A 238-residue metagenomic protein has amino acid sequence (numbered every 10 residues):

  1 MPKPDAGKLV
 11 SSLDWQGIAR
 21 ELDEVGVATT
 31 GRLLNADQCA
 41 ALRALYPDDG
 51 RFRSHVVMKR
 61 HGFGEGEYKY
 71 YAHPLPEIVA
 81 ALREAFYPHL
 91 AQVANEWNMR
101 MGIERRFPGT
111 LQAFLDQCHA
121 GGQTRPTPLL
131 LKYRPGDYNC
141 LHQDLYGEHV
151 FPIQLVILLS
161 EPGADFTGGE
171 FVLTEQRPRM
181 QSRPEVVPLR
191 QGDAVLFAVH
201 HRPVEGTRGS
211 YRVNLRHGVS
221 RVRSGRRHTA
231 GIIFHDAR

Functional and structural regions predicted by a protein language model:
M1-E24: Fe(II)/2-oxoglutarate
G17-F114: Non-heme Fe(II)/2-oxoglutarate
A28, Q123-P135: A short glycine-rich, His/Asp/Glu-containing loop-to-beta-strand
P128-L130, L155-I157, A230-F234: A structural signal for short, well-ordered beta-strand segments
K132-P135, G147-D165: Short, conserved beta-strand element in jelly-roll/cupin
N139-Y146: Histidine-centered catalytic micro-motifs
F151, P162, F166-R238: Catalytic core of Fe(II)/2-oxoglutarate
